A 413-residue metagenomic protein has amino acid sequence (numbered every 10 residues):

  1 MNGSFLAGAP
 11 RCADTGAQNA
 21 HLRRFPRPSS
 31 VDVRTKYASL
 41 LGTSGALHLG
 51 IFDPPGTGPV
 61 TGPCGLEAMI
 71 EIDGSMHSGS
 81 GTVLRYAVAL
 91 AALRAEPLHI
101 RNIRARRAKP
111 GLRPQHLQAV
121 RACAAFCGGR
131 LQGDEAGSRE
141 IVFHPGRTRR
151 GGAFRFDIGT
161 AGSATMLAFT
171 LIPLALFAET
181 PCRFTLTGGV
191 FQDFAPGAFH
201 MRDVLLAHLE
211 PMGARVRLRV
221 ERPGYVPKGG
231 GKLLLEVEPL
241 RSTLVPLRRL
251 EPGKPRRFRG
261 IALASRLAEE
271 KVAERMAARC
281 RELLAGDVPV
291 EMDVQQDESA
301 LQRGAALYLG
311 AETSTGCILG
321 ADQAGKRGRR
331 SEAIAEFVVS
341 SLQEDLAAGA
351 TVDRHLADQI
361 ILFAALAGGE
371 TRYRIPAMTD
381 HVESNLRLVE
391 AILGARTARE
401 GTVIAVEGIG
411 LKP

Functional and structural regions predicted by a protein language model:
A68-R94: N-terminal basic/disordered segments at the start of proteins
L84-L98, A122-A125, P145-T148, A164-T185 (+6 more regions): Proline/glycine-anchored alpha-helix kink/cap motifs
H116-R217, L234: A generic, well-ordered mixed alpha/beta core segment in the N-terminal half of proteins
R130-D134, P181-C182, G213-P223, L284-L301 (+3 more regions): Flexible, glycine/charged-enriched surface loops at secondary-structure junctions
R149-G152, D157-A161, F177, V204 (+2 more regions): Phosphate/diphosphate-binding glycine-rich loops and adjacent basic-rich segments that engage nucleotide
F194, P211, L244, R249-R354 (+1 more regions): Conserved mixed alpha/beta catalytic, RNA-binding, or beta-rich assembly cores of soluble enzyme, regulatory
Y373-P413: C-terminal functional modules
